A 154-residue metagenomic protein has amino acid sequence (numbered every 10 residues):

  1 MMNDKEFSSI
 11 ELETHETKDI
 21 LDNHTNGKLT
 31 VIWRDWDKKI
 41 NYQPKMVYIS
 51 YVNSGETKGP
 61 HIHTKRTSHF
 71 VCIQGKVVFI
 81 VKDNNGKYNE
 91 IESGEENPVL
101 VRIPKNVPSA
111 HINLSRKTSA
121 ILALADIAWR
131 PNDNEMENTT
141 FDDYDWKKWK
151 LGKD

Functional and structural regions predicted by a protein language model:
M1-L100, R116-D154: Non-catalytic, conserved peripheral segments adjacent to functional cores
N106-V107: Alpha-helix/helix-capping structural signal
H111-L114: Asparagine-centered strand-capping/turn motif at beta-strand->loop junctions
